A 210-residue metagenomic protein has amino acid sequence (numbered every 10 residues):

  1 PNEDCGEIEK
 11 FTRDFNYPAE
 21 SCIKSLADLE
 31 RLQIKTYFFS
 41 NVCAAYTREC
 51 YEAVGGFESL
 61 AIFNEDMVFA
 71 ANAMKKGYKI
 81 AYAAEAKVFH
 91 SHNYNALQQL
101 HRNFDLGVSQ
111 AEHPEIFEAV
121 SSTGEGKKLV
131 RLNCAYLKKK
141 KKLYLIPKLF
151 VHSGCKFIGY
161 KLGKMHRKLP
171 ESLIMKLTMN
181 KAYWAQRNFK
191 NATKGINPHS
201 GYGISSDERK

Functional and structural regions predicted by a protein language model:
P1-F11: Conserved donor NDP-sugar-binding/catalytic core segment of glycosyltransferases
P1-N2, S21-I23, V42-C43, A86: Short, flexible active-site-adjacent loop segments at beta-strand->alpha-helix junctions, enriched in small/polar
G6, S21-K24, Q33-I34, E52 (+2 more regions): Residue-level signal for pocket-adjacent positions within structured domains
F11-L26: Short, flexible helix-coil linker/hinge segments at the edges of structured domains or between repeats
S25-Y46, A61-I62, V68, Q110 (+1 more regions): A recurrent flexible, glycine/aromatic-enriched loop bordering the glycosyltransferase active site that acts as
A44-Y46, C50-G55, L60-K87: A short, conserved alpha-helix in the catalytic core of glycosyltransferases
I80, A86-G159: Active-site-adjacent helix/loop segment of glycosyltransferases that harbors family-specific signature motifs
L132, V151, G159-K210: Juxtamembrane C-terminal module of membrane proteins
